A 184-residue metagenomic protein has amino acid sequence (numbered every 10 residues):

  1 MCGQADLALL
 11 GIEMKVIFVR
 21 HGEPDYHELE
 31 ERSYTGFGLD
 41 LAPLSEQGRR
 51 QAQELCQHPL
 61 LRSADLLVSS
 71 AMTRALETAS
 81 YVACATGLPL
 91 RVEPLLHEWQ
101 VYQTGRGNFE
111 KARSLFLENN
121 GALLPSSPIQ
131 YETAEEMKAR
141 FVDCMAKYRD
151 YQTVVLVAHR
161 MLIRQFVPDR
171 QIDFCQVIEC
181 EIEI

Functional and structural regions predicted by a protein language model:
M1-E13: N-terminal amphipathic/basic-hydrophobic helices that include classical n-h-c signal peptides and signal-anchor
L10-I12, L60-S63, K147-Y151: Flexible, charged surface loops at secondary-structure boundaries
K15-R91, Q176-I178: Active-site-proximal alpha-helix that buttresses catalytic centers in soluble enzyme cores
D25, A75-L76, W99-Q100, L162-R164: Short, active-site-adjacent cap segments at secondary-structure transitions
E28-L29, G38-P43, C84-R140: Phosphate-handling substructures
Q51-L55, A75-T78, T133, M137-C144 (+1 more regions): Alpha-helical packing segments of well-folded alpha/beta enzyme cores
S69-T73, L95, V157-M161: Short, well-ordered beta-to-alpha junction loops that form the rim of enzyme active sites and present histidine/acidic
A139-I184: Active-site-adjacent alpha-helix immediately C-terminal to a catalytic or transition-state-stabilizing loop
